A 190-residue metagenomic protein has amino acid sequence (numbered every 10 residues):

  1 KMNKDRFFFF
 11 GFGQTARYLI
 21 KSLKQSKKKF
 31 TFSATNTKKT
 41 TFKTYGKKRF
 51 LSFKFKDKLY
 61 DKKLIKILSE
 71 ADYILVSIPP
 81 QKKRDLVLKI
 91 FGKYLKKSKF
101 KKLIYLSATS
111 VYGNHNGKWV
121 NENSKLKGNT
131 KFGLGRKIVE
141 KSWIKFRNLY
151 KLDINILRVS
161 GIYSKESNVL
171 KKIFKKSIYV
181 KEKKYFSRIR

Functional and structural regions predicted by a protein language model:
F7-G11: Conserved N-terminal Rossmann-fold NAD(P)-binding element of oxidoreductases
A16-R17: N-terminal Rossmann-fold NAD(P) dinucleotide-binding loop
S33-K39, K56: N-terminal Rossmann-fold cofactor-binding loop
K47-A71: Conserved Rossmann-fold cofactor-binding substructure of NAD(P)-dependent oxidoreductases
I67-Y105, I138: NAD(P)-cofactor binding segment of oxidoreductase domains
G92-K131: Conserved Rossmann-fold NAD(P)-dependent oxidoreductase catalytic core, especially the SDR/UDP-sugar
N116-I156, V180: Catalytic helix-loop patch of NAD(P)-dependent Rossmann-fold dehydrogenases
I144-R190: NAD(P)-dependent short-chain dehydrogenase/reductase
